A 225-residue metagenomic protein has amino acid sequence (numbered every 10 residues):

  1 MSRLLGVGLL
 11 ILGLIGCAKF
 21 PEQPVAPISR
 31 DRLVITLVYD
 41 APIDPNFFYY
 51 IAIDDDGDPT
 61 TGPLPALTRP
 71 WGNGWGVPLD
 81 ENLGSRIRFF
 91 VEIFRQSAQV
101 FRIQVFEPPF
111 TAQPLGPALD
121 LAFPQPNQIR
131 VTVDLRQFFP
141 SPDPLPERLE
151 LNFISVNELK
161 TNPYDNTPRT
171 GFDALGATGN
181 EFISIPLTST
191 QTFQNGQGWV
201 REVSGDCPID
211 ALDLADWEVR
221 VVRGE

Functional and structural regions predicted by a protein language model:
M1-G6: Bacterial N-terminal signal peptides that target proteins for export
G13-G16: C-terminal motif of bacterial Sec signal peptides marking the signal peptidase cleavage site
A18-E225: Surface-exposed extracytoplasmic segments
